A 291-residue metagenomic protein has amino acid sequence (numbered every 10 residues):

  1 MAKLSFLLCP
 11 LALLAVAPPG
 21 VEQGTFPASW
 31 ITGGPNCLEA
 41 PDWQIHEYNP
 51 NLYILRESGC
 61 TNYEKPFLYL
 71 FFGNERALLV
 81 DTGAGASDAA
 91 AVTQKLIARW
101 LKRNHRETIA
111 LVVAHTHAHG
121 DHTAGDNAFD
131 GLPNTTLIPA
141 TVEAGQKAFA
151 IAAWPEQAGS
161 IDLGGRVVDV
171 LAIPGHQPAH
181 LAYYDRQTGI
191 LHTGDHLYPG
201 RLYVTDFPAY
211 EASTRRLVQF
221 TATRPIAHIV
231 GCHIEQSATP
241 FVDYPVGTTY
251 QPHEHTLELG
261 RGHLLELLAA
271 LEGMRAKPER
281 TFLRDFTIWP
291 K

Functional and structural regions predicted by a protein language model:
M1-S5: Positively charged n-region of N-terminal signal peptides that target proteins for export
L8-G24: Bacterial Sec-dependent signal peptides at the C-terminal "C-region" and cleavage site
P19-P35: N-terminal pre-domain segments of enzymes
P41-R99, Y183-H196: Conserved beta-strand hairpin/beta-sheet module of binuclear metal-dependent hydrolase folds, prominently
N49-I54, A158, G165-D169: Short, hydrophobic/aromatic-rich segments at coil-to-beta transitions
A77, A84-A86, D169-P174, P178-H263: Metallo-beta-lactamase
A84-R166, L259: Active-site HxH/HxHxD metal-binding segment of metal-dependent hydrolases
L267-K291: C-terminal regulatory/interaction regions
